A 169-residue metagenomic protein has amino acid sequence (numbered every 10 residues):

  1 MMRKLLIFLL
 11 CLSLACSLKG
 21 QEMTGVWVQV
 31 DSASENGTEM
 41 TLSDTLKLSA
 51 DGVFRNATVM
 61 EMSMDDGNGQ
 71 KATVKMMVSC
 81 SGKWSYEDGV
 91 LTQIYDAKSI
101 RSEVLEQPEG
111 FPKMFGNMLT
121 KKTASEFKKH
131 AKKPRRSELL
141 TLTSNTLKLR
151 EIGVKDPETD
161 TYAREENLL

Functional and structural regions predicted by a protein language model:
M1-L5, L168-L169: Short, Lys/Arg-enriched, disordered terminal segments
K4-L14: Sec-dependent N-terminal signal peptides
C16-L169: Lipid interaction determinants
